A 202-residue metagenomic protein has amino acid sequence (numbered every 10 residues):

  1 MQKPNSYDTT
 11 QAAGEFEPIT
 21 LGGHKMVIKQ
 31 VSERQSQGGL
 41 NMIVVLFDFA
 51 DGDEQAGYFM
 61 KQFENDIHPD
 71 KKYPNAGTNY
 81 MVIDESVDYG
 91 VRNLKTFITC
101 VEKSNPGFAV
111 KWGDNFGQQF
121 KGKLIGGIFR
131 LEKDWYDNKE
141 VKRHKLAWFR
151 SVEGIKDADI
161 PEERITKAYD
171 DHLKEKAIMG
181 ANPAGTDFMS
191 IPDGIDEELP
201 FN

Functional and structural regions predicted by a protein language model:
M1-N202: Short beta-rich binding modules
